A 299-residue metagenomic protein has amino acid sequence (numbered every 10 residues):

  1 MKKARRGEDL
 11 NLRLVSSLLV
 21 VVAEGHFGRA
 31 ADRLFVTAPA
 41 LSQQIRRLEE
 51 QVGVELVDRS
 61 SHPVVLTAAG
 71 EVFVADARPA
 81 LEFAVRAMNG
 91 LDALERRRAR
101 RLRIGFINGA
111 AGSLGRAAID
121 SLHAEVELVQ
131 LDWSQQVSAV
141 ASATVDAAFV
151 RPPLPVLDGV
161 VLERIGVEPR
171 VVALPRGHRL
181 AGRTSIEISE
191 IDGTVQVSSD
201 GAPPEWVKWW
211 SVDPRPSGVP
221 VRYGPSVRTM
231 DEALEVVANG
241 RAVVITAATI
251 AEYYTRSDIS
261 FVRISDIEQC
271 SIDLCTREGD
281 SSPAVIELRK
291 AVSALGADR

Functional and structural regions predicted by a protein language model:
M1-Q44, F73: N-terminal short secondary-structure element
E24, R33, R46-E55, M88: Residue cluster at the C-terminal edge of the helix-turn-helix DNA-binding motif
R47-L66, E71: A short LG(V/I)-centered, amphipathic sequence patch enriched for acidic residue(s) preceding the LG motif
Q51-V52, F73-R101: Alpha-helical linker/hinge and terminal dimerization helices associated with HTH transcriptional regulators
R97-V156: Central regulatory/effector-binding core of bacterial HTH transcription factors
L114, R151, T184-I188, G193-G218 (+1 more regions): Secondary-structure junction motif
P155-E163, E168, D231-D280: Beta-alpha-beta core module
L162-R170, L174-Q196, I286: Flexible hinge/capping segments at coil-to-helix
